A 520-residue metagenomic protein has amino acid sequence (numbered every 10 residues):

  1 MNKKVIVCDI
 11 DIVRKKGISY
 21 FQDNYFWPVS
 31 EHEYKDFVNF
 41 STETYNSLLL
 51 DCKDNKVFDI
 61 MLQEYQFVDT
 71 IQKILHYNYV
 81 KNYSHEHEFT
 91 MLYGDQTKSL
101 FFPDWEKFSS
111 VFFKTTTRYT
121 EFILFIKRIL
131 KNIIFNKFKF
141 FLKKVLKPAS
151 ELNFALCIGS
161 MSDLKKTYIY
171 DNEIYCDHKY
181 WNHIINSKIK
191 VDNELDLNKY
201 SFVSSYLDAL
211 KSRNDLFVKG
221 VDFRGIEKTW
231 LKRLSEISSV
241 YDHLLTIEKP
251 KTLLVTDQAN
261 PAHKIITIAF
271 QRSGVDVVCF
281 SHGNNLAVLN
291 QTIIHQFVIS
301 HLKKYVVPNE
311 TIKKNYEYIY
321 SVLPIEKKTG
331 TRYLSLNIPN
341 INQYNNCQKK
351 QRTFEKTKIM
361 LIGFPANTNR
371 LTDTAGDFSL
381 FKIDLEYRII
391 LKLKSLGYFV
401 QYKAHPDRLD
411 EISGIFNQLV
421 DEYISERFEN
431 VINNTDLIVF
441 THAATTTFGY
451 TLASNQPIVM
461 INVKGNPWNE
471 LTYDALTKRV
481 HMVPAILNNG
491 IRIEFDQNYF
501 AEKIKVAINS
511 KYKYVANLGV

Functional and structural regions predicted by a protein language model:
M1-V520: Catalytic-core helical/loop segments in enzymes performing group transfer/polymerization on anionic/lipid-linked
